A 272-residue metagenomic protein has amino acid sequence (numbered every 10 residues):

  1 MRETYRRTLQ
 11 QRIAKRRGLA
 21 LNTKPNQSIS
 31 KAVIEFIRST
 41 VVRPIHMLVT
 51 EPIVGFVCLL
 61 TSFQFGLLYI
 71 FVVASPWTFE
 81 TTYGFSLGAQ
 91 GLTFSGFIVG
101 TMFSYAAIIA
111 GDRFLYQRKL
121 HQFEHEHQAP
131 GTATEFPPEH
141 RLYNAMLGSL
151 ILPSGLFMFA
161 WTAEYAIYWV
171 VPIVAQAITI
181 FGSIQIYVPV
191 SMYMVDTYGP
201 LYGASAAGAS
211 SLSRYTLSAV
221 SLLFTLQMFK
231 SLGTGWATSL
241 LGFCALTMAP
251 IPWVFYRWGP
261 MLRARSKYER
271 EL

Functional and structural regions predicted by a protein language model:
M1-G55, Y105-E126, V254-L272: Central mid-sequence intracellular linker of multi-pass
Q11-R12, L59-L60, P172, I251-P252: Short coil/turn segments at secondary-structure boundaries
T50, V54-C58, A166-V170: Primarily residues marking transmembrane-helix entry/exit sites
E51, T61-S62, A209: Short acidic/histidine-centered micro-motifs embedded in hydrophobic/aromatic stretches that mark compact functional
F56-S62, G66: A single, central transmembrane helix in multi-pass transporters
F65, Y69-I70, P76-L272: C-terminal transmembrane bundle
